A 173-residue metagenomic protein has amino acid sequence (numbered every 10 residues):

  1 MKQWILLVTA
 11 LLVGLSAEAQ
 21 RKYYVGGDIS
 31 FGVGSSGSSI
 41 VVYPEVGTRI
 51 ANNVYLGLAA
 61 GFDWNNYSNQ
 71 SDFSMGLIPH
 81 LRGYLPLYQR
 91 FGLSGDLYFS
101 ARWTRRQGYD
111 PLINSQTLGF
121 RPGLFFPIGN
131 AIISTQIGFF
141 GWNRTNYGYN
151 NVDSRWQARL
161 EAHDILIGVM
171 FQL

Functional and structural regions predicted by a protein language model:
A10-A17: Hydrophobic h-region of N-terminal signal peptides that target proteins for export in Gram-negative bacteria
A19-D63, G168-Q172: Short glycine/proline- and aromatic-enriched beta-strand/turn motifs that initiate or cap beta-hairpins
R21-V25, S38-I40, S71-L77, F91 (+2 more regions): Residues that define the transmembrane beta-barrel architecture of outer-membrane proteins
K22-Y24, N53-L56, Y88-F91, I128-T135: Repeated loop/turn-to-beta-strand initiation elements of outer-membrane beta-barrel proteins
V25-I29, L58-A60, P79, G95-L97 (+3 more regions): Membrane-embedded beta-strand positions of outer-membrane beta-barrel proteins
I29-S35, A60-N66, G83-L85, F99-Q107 (+3 more regions): Transmembrane beta-strands of outer-membrane beta-barrel pores
G61-M75, A101-Q116, R144-L160: Flexible, solvent-exposed loop segments that connect beta-strands
G119-L173: Predominantly the C-terminal beta-signal and adjacent terminal strand-loop region of outer-membrane beta-barrel
